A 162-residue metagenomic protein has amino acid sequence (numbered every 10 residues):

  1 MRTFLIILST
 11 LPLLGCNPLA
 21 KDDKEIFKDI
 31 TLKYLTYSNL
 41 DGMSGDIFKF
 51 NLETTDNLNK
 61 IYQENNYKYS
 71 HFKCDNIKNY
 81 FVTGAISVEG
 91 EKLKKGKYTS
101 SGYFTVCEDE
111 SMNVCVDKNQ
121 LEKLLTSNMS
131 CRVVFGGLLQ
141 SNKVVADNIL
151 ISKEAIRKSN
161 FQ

Functional and structural regions predicted by a protein language model:
M1-F4: Positively charged n-region of N-terminal signal peptides that target proteins for export
I6-T10: Hydrophobic helical h-region of N-terminal Sec-dependent signal peptides in bacterial secretory/periplasmic proteins
L14-G15: C-terminal motif of bacterial Sec signal peptides marking the signal peptidase cleavage site
P18: Short, conserved catalytic or interaction motifs in soluble domains
D22, D29, K118-Q162: Surface-exposed edge beta-strand/loop patches
K33-I86: Short, surface-exposed binding/anchoring microloops in extracellular/periplasmic proteins
G45-K49, Y67, K95-T99, T126-N128 (+1 more regions): A general secondary-structure signal for short beta-strands and their flanking turns/coil in non-transmembrane regions
F81-Q140: Short, solvent-exposed, Trp/other aromatic-anchored flexible loops in extracytoplasmic proteins
